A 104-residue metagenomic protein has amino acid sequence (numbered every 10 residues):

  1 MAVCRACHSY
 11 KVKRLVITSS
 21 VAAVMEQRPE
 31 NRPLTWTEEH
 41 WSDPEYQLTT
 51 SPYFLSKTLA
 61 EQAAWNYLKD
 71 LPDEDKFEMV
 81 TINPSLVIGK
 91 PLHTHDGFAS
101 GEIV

Functional and structural regions predicted by a protein language model:
M1-Y53, P72: Conserved Rossmann-fold NAD(P)-dependent oxidoreductase catalytic core, especially the SDR/UDP-sugar
A22-A23, A60, L86-V87: Conserved beta-strand elements of beta-rich interaction domains across eukaryotes, especially beta-propellers
Y53-E61: Active-site YXXXK catalytic motif of short-chain dehydrogenase/reductase
A64: Flexible phosphate-sensing "switch/lid" loops adjacent to ATP/NTP-binding sites across phosphate-transfer
L71-V104: NAD(P)-dependent short-chain dehydrogenase/reductase
